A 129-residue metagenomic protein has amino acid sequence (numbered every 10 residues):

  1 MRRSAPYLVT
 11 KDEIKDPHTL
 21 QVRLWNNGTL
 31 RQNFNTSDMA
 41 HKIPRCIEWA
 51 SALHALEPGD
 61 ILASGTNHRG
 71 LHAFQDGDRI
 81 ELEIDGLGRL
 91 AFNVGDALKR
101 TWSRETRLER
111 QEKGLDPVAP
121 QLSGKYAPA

Functional and structural regions predicted by a protein language model:
M1-A129: Catalytic-pocket segment enriched in acidic/His residues
